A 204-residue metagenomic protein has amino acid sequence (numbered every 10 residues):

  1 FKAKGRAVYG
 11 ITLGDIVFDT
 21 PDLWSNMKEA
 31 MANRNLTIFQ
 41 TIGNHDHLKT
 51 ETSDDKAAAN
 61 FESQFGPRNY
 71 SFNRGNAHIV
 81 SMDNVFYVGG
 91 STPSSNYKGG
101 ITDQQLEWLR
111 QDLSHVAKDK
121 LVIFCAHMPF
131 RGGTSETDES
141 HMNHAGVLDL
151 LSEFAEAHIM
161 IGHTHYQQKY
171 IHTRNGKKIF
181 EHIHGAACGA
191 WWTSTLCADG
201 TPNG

Functional and structural regions predicted by a protein language model:
F1-S25: N-terminal active-site segment of His-dependent metallophosphoesterases
Y9, T37, L121: Residues at the starts of beta-strands that form the adenosine-phosphate
L13, L113-T134: Short acidic, glycine-rich surface-loop motifs adjacent to enzyme active sites
G14-D15, G43-N44, H127, G162-H163: Active-site glycine-centered loops adjacent to acidic/histidine catalytic or metal-binding residues that shape
V17-F18, D46, F130, Y166: Short active-site segment of divalent metal-dependent hydrolases/proteases that encodes the spacing between
P21-K118, D138-H158, K169-G204: Extended active-site neighborhood of metal-dependent phosphoesterases/phosphodiesterases
